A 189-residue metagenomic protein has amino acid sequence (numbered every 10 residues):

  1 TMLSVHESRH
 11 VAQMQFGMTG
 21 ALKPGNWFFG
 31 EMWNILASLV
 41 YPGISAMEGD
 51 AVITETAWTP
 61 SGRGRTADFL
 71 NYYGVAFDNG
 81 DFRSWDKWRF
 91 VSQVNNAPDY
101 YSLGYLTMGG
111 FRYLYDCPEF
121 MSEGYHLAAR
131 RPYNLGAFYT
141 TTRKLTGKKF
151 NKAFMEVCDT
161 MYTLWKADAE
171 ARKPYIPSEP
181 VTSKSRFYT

Functional and structural regions predicted by a protein language model:
M2-L3, V11, F16-G109, Y113-L114 (+2 more regions): Acidic/His/Gly-enriched intrinsically disordered linker/tail segments that often contain short helix/coil "MoRF-like"
E7: Walker B catalytic acidic pair
Y73, A137, S183-T189: A composition-driven signal for long, intrinsically disordered, charge-rich low-complexity tracts
L164-Y188: Multi-bladed beta-propeller domains
